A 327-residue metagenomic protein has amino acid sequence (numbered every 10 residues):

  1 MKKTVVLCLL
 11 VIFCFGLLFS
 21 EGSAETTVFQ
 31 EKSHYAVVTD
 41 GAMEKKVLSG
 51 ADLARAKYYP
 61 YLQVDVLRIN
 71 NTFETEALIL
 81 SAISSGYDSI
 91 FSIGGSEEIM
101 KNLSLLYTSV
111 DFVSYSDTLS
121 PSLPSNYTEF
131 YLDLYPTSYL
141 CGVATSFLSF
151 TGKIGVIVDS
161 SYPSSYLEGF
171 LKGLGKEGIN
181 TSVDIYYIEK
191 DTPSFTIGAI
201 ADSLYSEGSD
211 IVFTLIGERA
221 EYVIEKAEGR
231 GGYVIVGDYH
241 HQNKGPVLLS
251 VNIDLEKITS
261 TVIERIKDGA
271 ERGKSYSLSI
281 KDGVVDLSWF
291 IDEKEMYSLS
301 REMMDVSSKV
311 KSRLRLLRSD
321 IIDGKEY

Functional and structural regions predicted by a protein language model:
M1-K32: Short, low-complexity disordered leader/linker segments with a strong preference for bacterial N-terminal type II
T27-Y327: A residue-level marker of the well-folded mature domains of exported/periplasmic proteins
